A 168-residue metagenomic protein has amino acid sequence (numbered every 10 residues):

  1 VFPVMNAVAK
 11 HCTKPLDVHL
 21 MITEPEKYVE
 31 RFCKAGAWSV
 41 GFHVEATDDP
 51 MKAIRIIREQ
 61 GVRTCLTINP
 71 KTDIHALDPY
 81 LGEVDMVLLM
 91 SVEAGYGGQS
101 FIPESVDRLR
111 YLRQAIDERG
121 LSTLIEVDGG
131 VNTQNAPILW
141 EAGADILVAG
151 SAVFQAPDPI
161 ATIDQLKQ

Functional and structural regions predicted by a protein language model:
V1-K10: Glycine-rich, positively charged N-terminal anion/phosphate-binding segment
P3, S100-D107, F154, D158-A161: Alpha-helix N-cap and loop-to-helix initiation/capping positions
H11, P15, K27-R31, A37-L124: Conserved anion-binding
M21-K27: Short, charge-patterned binding micro-sites
F32, V87, L112, D128 (+3 more regions): Conserved, mostly hydrophobic/aromatic
S39, T64, I146-L147, V153: A short hydrophobic/small-residue beta-strand
I57, W140, F154-Q168: C-terminal helical cap(s) of enzyme catalytic domains, especially alpha/beta-barrels
G130-A142: Acidic, divalent-metal-coordinating active-site segment for phosphoryl/phosphodiester hydrolysis, typified by short
